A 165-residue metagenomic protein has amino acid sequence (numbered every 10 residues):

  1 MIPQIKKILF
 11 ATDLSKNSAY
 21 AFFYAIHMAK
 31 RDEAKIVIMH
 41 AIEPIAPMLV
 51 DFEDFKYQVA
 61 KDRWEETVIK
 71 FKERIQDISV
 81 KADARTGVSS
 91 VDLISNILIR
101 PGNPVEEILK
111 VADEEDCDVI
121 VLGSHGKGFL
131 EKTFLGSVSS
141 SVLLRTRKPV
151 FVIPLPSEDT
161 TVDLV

Functional and structural regions predicted by a protein language model:
M1-P3, I45, V80-I120, S157-V165: Structural beta-alpha unit
I2-Q58, G87, V165: Small/aliphatic-rich secondary-structure junction motif
Q4, K110-V162: Gly/Ser-rich helix-loop-strand patches that form or flank binding pockets for ribonucleotide-derived cofactors
M39, N96-R100, F151: General small-molecule cofactor/ligand-binding pocket signal
A41-P44, K70-K72, D83: Redox- and metal-dependent alpha/beta enzyme cores, enriched for Fe-S-associated oxidoreductases and cofactor-handling
Y57-E73: A short acidic, glycine-rich active-site loop that binds or catalyzes chemistry on phosphate/adenosine moieties
